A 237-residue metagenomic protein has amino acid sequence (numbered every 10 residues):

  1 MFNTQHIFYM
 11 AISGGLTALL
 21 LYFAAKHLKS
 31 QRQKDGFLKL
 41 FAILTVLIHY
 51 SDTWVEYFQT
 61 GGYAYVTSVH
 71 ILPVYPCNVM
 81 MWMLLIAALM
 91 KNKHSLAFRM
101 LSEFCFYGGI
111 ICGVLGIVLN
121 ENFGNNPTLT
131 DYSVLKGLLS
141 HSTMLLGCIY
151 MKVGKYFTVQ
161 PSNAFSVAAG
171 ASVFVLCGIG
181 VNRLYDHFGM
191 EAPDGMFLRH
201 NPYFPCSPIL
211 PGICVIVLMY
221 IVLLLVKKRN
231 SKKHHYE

Functional and structural regions predicted by a protein language model:
M1-I12, S162-V173, R183-V226: Membrane-interface transmembrane-helix boundary segments in multi-pass integral membrane proteins
Y9-K26, I43-S51, F174-I179, G212-L225: Hydrophobic core of alpha-helical transmembrane segments in multi-pass integral membrane proteins
A18-A24, M83-I86, T143-N163: Alpha-helical transmembrane segments in multipass membrane proteins, preferentially the mid-helix core
Q31-L44, A97-F106, N163-A168: Membrane-interfacial loop-to-transmembrane alpha-helix junctions, especially the N-terminal start
L44-W54, G109-N120, A171-N182: Aromatic-anchored segments of alpha-helical transmembrane domains
Y50-Y63, I117-L129: Juxtamembrane "helix-exit" motif on the non-cytosolic side of transmembrane helices
G61-M90, S95-M100: Hydrophobic/aromatic-rich structural module bridging two neighboring secondary-structure elements via a short loop
I86-K152: Membrane-proximal helix-loop-helix units in multi-pass membrane proteins
